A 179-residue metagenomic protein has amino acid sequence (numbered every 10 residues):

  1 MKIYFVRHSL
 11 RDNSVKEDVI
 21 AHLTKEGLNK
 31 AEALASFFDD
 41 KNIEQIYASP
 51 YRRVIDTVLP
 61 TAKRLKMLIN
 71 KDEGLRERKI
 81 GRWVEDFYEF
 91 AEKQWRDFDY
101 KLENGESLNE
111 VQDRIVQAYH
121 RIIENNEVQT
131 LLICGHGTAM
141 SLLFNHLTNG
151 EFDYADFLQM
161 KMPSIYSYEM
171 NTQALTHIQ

Functional and structural regions predicted by a protein language model:
K2-N70, N109: Active-site-proximal alpha-helix that buttresses catalytic centers in soluble enzyme cores
I3, E127-G137: Generic beta-sheet signal
R11, A139-M140: Short active-site segment of divalent metal-dependent hydrolases/proteases that encodes the spacing between
V15-D18, V58, G81-E85, N145: Short aromatic-enriched loop/helix-cap "lid" or pocket-rim segments at secondary-structure transitions that line
D40-N42, I122-Q129: Glycine-rich phosphate-binding loop signature in dinucleotide/nucleotide-binding domains
A48-S49, D113, C134-G135: Short beta-strand scaffold positions
K63-V116: Phosphate-handling substructures
N149-I178: Domain-level recognition of soluble alpha/beta enzyme cores, biased toward histidine phosphatases/phosphomutases
